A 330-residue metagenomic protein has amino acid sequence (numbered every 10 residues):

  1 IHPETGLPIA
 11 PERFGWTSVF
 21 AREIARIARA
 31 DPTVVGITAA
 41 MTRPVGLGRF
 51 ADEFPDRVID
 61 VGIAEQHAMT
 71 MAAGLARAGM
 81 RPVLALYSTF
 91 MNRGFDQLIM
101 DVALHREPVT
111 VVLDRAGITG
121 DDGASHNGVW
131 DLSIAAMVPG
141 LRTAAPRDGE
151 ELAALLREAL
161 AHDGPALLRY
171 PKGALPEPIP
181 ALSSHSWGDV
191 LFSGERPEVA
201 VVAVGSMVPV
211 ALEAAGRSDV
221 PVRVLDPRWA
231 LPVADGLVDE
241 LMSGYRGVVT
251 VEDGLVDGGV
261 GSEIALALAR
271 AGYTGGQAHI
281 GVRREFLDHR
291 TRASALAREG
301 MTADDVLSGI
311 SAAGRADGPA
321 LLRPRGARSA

Functional and structural regions predicted by a protein language model:
H2-D52, D60, Q66-M69, L104-N127 (+2 more regions): Thiamine diphosphate
G46, V58, E65-A85, G94-L98 (+1 more regions): Extended, hydrophobic alpha-helical segments in both membrane/secreted and soluble proteins
M80-Y170: Phosphate/diphosphate-binding loops
